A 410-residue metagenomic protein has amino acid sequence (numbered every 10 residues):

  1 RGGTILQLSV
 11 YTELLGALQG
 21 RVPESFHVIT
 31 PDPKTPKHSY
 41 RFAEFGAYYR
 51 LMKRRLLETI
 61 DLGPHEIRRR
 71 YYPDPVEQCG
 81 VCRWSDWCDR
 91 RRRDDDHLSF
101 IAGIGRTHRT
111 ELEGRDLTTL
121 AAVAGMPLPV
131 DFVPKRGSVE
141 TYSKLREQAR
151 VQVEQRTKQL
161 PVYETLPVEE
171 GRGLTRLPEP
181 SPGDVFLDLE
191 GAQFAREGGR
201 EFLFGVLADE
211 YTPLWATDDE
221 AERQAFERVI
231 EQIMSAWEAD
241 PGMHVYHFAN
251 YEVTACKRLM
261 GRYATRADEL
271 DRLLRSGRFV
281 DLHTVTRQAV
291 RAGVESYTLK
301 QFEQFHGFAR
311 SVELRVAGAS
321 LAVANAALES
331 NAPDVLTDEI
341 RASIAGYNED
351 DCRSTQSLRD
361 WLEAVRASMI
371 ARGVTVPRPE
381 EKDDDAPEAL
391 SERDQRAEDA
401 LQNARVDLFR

Functional and structural regions predicted by a protein language model:
R1-P33, K37-D61, G205-A208, T212-N325: Conserved DEDDh/DEDDy metal-dependent 3′-5′ exonuclease domain
S25-D95, R115, V294, F302-P377: Acidic, Mg2+-coordinating catalytic module of metal-dependent nucleases/exonucleases that use a two-metal-ion mechanism
R93-P161: Compact, charge-rich alpha-helical regulatory domains located at protein termini
S99, R109, G171-R176, L189-F194 (+3 more regions): Generic recognition of flexible, low-complexity loop/linker segments
L145-D184, L189-E190: A contiguous, basic/glycine-rich beta-loop/short-helix subdomain that forms a polymer-engagement track
L187-G198, F204: An active-site-proximal beta-strand-loop segment
G373-R410: Accessory interdomain/linker segments of ATP-dependent helicases and helicase-like nucleic-acid enzymes that mediate
